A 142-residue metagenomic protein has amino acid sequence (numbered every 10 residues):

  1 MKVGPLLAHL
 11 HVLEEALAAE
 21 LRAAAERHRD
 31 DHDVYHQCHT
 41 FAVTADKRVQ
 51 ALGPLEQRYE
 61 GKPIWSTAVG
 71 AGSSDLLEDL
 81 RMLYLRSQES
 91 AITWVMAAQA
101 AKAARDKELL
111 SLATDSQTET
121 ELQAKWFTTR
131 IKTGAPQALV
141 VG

Functional and structural regions predicted by a protein language model:
M1-G4, W65-L77, R130-G142: Membrane-interacting alpha-helical segments
K2-L10, D30-Q50, D79-L83, E108-T120: Alpha-helical scaffold segments that form or flank carboxylate-/histidine-based iron centers
L6-E26, S66-L112: Acidic/histidine-rich alpha-helical segments that form the ligand environment of transition-metal centers
A16-E20, Y35-C38, K62-W65, S90 (+4 more regions): Generic marker of "main functional regions" within proteins
A18, D46-V49, G53-E56, A91-W94 (+2 more regions): A structural signal for well-ordered alpha-helices, especially hydrophobic packing surfaces of coiled-coils
R22-R29, G53-E56, E60, A98-K102 (+2 more regions): A structural signal for long alpha-helical coiled-coils and helix-turn connectors that form the cytosolic signaling
H32-T67, F127-R130: Conserved alpha-helical segments that form or flank metal/cofactor-binding pockets of metalloenzymes
V95-G142: A generic hydrophobic-segment detector
